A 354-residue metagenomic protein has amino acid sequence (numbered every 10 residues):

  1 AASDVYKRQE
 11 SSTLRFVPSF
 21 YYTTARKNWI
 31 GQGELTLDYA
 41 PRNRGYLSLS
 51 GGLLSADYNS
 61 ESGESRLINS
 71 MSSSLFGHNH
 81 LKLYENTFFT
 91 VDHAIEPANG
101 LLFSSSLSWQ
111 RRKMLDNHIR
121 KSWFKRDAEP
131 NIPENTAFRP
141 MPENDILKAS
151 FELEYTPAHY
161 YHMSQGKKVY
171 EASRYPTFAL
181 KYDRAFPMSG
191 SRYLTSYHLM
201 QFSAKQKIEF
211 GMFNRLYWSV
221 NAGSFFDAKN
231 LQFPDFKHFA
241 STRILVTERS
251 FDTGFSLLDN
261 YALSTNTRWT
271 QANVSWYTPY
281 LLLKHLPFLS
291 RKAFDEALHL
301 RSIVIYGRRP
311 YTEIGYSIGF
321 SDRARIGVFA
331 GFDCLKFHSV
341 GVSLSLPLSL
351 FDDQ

Functional and structural regions predicted by a protein language model:
A1-Y6: Short, small-residue-biased leader/transition segments that mark boundaries at the very start of proteins
R8-R15, A40-Y46, N99-G100, Y160-Y175 (+4 more regions): Short loop/turn motifs that connect adjacent beta-strands in outer-membrane beta-barrel proteins
S11-L37, L49, T177-R192, R215-V220 (+3 more regions): Transmembrane beta-strand segments that form the barrel wall of outer-membrane beta-barrel proteins
S19-T23, S50-L54, T90, E96 (+9 more regions): Outer-membrane beta-barrel pore domains and translocons
K27-G31, E85-F89, E143-A149, L194-M200 (+4 more regions): Residues that define the transmembrane beta-barrel architecture of outer-membrane proteins
I30-G33, S60-R66, L115-S122, M163-K168 (+5 more regions): Outer-membrane beta-barrel translocator domains and adjoining extracellular loop/strand segments of Gram-negative
Y46-L67, M71-K82, F138-R139, Y170 (+1 more regions): C-terminal outer-membrane beta-barrel translocator/porin domains of Gram-negative envelope proteins and their
G63-F210, A297-H299: Transmembrane beta-strand segments of outer-membrane beta-barrel domains in Gram-negative and organellar OMPs
